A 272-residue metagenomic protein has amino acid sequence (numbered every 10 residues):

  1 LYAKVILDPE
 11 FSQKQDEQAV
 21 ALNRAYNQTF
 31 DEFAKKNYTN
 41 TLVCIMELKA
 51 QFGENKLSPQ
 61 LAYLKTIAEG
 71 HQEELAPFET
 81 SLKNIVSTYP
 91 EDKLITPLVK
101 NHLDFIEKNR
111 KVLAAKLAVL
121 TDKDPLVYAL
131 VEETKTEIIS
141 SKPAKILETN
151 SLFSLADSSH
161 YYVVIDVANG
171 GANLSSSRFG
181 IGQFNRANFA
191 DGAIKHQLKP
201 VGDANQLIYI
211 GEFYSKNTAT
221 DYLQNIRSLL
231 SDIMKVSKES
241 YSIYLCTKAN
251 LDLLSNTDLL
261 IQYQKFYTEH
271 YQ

Functional and structural regions predicted by a protein language model:
A3-P59, A68-Q272: Acidic/polar low-complexity segments and flexible, solvent-exposed patches
Y63-L64: Non-membrane alpha-helical segments in proteins
